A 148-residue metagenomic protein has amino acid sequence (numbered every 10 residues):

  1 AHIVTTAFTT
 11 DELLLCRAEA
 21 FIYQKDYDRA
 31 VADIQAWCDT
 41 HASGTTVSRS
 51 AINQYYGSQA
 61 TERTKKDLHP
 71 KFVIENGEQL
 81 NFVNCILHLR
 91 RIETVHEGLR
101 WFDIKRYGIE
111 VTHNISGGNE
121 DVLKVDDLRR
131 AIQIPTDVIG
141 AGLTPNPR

Functional and structural regions predicted by a protein language model:
A1-R148: Acidic/polar-rich alpha-helix caps and helix-coil junctions
